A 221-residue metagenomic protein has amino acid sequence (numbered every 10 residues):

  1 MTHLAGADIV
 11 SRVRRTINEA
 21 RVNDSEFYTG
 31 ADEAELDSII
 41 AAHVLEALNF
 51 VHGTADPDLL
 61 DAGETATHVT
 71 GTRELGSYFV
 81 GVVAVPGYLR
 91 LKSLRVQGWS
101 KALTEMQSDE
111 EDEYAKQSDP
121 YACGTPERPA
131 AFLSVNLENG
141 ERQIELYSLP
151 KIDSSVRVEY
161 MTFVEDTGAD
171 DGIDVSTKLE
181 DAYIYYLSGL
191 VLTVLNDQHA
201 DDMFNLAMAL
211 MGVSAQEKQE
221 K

Functional and structural regions predicted by a protein language model:
M1-K221: Glycine-enriched, solvent-exposed interface loops adjoining structured elements
